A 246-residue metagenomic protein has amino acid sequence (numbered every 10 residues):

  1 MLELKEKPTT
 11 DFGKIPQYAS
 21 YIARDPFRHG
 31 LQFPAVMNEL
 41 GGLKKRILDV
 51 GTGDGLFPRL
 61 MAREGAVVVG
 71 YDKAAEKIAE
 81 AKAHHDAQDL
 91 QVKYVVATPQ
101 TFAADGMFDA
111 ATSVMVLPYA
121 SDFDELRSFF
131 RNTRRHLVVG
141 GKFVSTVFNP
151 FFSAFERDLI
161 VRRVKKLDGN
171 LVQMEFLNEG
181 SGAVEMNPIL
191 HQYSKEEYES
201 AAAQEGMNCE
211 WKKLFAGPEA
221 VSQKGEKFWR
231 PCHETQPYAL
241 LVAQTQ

Functional and structural regions predicted by a protein language model:
M1-L43, L56, L60: Conserved class I S-adenosyl-L-methionine
K44-G51: Conserved class I S-adenosyl-L-methionine
D54-T101: Class I SAM-dependent methyltransferase SAM/SAH-binding core
T112: A conserved beta-strand element that flanks and buttresses the S-adenosyl-L-methionine
M115-Y119: Short catalytic micro-motifs in class I SAM-dependent methyltransferases
R127-V139: A short glycine-rich, Lys/Arg-flanked "PGG" loop and its adjoining helix->strand segment in the class I
V144-A203: SAM-dependent methyltransferase
Q204-Q246: C-terminal lobe and adjacent flexible extensions of AdoMet/dcAdoMet transferase-like proteins
